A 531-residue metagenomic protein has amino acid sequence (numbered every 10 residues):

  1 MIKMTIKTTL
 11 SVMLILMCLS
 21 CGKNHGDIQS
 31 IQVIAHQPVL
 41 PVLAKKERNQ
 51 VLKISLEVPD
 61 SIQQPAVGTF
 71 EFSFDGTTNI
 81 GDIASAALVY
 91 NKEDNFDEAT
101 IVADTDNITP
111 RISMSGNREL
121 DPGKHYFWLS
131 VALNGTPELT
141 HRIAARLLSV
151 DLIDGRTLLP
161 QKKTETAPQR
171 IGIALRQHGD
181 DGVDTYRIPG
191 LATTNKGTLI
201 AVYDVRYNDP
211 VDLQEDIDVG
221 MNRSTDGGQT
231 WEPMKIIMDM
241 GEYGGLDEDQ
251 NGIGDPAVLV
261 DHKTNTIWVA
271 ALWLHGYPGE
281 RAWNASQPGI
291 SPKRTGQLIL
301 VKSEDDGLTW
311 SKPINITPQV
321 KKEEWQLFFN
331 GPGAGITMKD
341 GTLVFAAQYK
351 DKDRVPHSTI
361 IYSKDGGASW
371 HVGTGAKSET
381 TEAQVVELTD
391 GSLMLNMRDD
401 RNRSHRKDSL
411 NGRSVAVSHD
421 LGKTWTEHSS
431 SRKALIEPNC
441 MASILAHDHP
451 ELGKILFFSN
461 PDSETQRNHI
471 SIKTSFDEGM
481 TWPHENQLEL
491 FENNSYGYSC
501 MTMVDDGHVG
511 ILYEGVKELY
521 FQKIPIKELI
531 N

Functional and structural regions predicted by a protein language model:
M1-I28: Bacterial Sec-dependent N-terminal signal peptides
M1-T5, D82, H141, I455-F457 (+1 more regions): Generic signature of intrinsically disordered, low-complexity, basic-rich segments and short cationic peptides
M4-T5, T9, H25, G155 (+3 more regions): Residue-level detector of intrinsically disordered/flexible regions characterized by low predicted structural confidence
T8, V12-M17, P38, Q50 (+2 more regions): Intrinsic-disorder/low-complexity peptide segments enriched for small residues
S11-L14, V89, G179, S475: Short linear sequence motifs
L14, K23-N24, L147, L152 (+2 more regions): Intrinsically disordered, low-complexity serine/threonine-rich segments
N24-R170: Exposed, polar/acidic Ser/Thr-rich sequence context and nearby capping/turn residues that mark flexible linkers
E93-N95, T100-T109, D121-W128, A132 (+1 more regions): Asp-box/BNR beta-propeller blade signature and adjacent active/binding-site loops in extracellular glycan-interacting
